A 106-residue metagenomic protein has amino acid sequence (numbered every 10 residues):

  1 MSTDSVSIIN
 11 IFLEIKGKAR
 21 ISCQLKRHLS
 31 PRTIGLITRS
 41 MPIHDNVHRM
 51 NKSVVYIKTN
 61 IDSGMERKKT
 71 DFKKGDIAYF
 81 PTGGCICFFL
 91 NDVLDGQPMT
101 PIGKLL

Functional and structural regions predicted by a protein language model:
M1-H44: Start-of-domain signal
R27-L36, S40-L106: Glycine-rich active-site loops that engage anionic ligands at enzyme catalytic sites
